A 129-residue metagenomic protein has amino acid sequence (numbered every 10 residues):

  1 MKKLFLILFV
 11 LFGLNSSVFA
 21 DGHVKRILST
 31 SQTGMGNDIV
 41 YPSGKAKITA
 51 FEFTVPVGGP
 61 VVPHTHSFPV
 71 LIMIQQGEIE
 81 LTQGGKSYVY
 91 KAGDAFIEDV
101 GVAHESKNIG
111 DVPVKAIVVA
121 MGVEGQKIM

Functional and structural regions predicted by a protein language model:
L4-F9, L14-K47, F96-I97: A short, N-terminal "cap"/entry segment at the start of jelly-roll beta-barrel domains of the cupin/DSBH fold
G44-K47, G58-L71: A short beta-loop-beta micro-motif enriched in histidine and acidic residues
A50-E52, L71, A95-I97, V118: Conserved hydrophobic/aromatic beta-strand scaffold that supports enzyme active sites
P60-V62, E80, F96, V100-K107: Histidine-centered metal-chelating micro-motifs
F68-G84: Glycine- and acidic-residue-biased ligand/ion/polar-headgroup-sensing regions
G85-G101: Short acidic-glycine-tyrosine-enriched beta hairpin
G101-Q126: Ligand-binding loop in jelly-roll beta-barrel domains
